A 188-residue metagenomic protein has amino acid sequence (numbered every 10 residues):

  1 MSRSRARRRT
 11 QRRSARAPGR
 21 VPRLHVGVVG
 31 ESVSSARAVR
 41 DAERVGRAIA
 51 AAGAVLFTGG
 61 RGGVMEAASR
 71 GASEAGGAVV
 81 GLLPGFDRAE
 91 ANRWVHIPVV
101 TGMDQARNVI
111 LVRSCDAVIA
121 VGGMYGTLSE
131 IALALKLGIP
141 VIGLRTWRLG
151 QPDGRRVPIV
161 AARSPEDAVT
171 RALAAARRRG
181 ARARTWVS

Functional and structural regions predicted by a protein language model:
S2, R9-V80: Glycine-rich beta-alpha loop segments
P18-R20, L24, V28-V33, D104-A176: C-terminal binding/interaction regions
R37, G60, V99, G122-G123: Residues that cap or flank secondary-structure elements
A38, A67-S69, A91, L128-I131 (+1 more regions): Short glycine-/acidic-enriched loop or helix-start segments at secondary-structure transitions that form or flank
R61-G62, P84-D87, T146-L149: Short, ordered loop/turn segments at secondary-structure junctions
E74-G77, H96-V100, G138, I159-A162: Short, hinge-like loop/turn segments at secondary-structure boundaries
L82-V118: Glycine-rich oxoanion-binding loops at beta->alpha junctions
R178-S188: C-terminal amphipathic helix plus adjacent low-complexity, charged tail appended to glycosyltransferase catalytic
